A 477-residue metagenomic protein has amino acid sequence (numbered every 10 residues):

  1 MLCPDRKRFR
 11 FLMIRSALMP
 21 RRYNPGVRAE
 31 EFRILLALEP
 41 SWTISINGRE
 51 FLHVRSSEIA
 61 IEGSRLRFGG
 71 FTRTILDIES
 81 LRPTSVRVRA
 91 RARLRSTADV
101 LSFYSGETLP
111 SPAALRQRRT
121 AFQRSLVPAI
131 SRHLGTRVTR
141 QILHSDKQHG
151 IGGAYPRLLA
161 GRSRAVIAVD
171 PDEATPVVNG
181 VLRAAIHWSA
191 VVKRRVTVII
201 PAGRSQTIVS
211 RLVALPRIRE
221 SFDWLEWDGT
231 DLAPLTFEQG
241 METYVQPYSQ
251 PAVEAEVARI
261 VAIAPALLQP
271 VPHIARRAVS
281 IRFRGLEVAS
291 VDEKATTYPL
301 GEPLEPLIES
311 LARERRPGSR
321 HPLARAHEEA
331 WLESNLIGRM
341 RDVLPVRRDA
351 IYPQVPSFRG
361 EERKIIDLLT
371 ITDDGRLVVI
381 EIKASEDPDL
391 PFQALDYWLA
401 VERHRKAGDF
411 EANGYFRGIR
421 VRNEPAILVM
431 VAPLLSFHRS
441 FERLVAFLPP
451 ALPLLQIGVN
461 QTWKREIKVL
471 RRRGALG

Functional and structural regions predicted by a protein language model:
L2-G477: Charged, terminal alpha-helix-loop-beta segments that serve as non-catalytic nucleic-acid engagement and/or assembly
